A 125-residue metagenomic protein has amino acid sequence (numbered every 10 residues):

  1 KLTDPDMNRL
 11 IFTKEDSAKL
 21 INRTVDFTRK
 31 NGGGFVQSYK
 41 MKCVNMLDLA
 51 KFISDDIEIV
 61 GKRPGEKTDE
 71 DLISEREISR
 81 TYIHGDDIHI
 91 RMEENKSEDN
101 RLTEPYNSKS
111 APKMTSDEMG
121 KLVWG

Functional and structural regions predicted by a protein language model:
K1-G125: Strand-loop microenvironment adjacent to phosphate/nucleotide-handling motifs in alpha/beta enzyme folds
